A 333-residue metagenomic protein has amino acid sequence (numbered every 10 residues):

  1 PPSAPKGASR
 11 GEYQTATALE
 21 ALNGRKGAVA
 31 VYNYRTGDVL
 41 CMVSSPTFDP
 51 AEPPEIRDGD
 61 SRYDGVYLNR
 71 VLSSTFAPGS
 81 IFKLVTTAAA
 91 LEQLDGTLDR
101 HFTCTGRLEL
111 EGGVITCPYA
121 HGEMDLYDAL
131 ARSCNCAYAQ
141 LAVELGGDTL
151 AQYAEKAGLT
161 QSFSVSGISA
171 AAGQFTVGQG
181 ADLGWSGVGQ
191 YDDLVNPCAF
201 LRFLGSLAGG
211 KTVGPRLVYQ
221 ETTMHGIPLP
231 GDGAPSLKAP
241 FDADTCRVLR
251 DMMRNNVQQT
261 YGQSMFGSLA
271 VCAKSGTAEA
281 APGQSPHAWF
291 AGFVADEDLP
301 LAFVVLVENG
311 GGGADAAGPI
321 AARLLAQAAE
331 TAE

Functional and structural regions predicted by a protein language model:
P1-G27, R35: Conserved, well-ordered alpha-helix/loop/beta-strand core segments that scaffold catalytic motifs
P1-S3, L201, A322-Q327: Small/polar-residue-rich segments within soluble enzyme cores
K6, V31-S80, V85-N309, E333: Beta-lactam-recognizing serine transpeptidase/beta-lactamase-like catalytic domain environment
Q14, A18, T86, T149-L150 (+1 more regions): Generic structural signal for hydrophobic residues
A28, G311-G312: Short beta-strands and strand-coil junctions in structured, solvent-facing domains, enriched
F200, G313-A322: Short, charged, low-complexity patches
F290-V294, I320, L324-Q327, T331: Membrane-interface anchoring segments and C-terminal beta-barrel signals
